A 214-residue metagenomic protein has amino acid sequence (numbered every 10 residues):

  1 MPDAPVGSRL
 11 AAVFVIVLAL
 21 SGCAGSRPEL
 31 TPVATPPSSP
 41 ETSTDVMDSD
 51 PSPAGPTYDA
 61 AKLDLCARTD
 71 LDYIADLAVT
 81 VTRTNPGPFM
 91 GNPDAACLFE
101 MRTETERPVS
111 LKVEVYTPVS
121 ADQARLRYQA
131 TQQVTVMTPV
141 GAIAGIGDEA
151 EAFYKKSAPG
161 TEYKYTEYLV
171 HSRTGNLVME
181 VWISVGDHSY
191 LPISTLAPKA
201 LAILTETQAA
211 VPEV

Functional and structural regions predicted by a protein language model:
M1, A24-S26: A broadly structural signal marking compact, well-ordered functional cores that mediate small-ligand/cofactor/substrate
M1-V13: Bacterial N-terminal signal peptides that target proteins for export
I16: Single-stranded nucleic-acid nicking/binding segments centered on His-rich, glycine/basic loops
A19-G22: C-terminal motif of bacterial Sec signal peptides marking the signal peptidase cleavage site
R27-V214: A small/polar (G/S/T-enriched), proline-flanked helix-loop surface module common in exported/cell-envelope proteins
